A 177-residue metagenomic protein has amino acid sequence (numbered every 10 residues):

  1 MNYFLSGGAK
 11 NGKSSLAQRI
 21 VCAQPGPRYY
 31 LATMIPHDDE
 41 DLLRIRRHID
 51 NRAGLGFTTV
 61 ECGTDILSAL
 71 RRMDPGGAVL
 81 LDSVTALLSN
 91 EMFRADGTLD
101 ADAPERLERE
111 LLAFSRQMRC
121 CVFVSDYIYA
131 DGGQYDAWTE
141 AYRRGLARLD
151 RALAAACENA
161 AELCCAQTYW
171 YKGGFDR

Functional and structural regions predicted by a protein language model:
N2-R72: Conserved P-loop
Y3-L5, R28, G77-L87, C121-F123: Generic beta-sheet signal
A17, H48, L80, D126 (+1 more regions): Residue-level signal for inorganic ion chemistry
G26-P27, D50-G54, L80-D82, A101-A103 (+2 more regions): Short, surface-exposed linear patches
M34, S83, S125-Y127: Short secondary-structure boundary segments
L55-A103: Helix-adjacent hinge/juxtasegments
T64, L88-R177: Replace "adjacent to P-loop NTPase cores in ATP/GTP-dependent enzymes" with "adjacent to NTP-binding cores
